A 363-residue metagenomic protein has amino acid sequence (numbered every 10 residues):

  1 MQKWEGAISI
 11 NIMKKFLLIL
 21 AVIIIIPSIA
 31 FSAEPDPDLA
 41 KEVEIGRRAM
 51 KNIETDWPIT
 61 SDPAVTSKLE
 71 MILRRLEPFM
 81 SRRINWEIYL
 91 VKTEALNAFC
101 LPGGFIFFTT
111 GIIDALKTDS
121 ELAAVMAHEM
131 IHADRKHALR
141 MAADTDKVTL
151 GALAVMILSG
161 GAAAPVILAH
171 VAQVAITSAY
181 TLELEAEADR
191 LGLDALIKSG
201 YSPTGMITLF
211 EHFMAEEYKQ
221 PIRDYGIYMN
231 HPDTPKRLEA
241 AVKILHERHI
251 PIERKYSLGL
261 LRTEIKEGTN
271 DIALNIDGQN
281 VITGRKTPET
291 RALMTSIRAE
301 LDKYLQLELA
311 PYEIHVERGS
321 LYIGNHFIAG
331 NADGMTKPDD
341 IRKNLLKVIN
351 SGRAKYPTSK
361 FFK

Functional and structural regions predicted by a protein language model:
Q2-K3, N11-F16: Positively charged n-region of N-terminal signal peptides that target proteins for export
I19-P27: Bacterial N-terminal signal peptides
S32-R48, P78-N97, L182-N280, R285-P288 (+4 more regions): C-terminal capping/extension segments of zinc metalloprotease domains
A33-K147, K198-S199, Y218-I222: Peri-catalytic and regulatory segments of divalent metal-dependent proteins
R74, T93-E94, G103-G104, G111-I113 (+8 more regions): Solvent-exposed coil/turn segments that connect beta secondary-structure elements in extracytoplasmic/periplasmic
D146-I176: Membrane-active amphipathic alpha-helices enriched in small hydrophobic residues
N280-Y322, H326-S359: Beta-strand/loop-dominated core regions that host nucleotide or nucleotide-derived cofactor-binding catalytic loops
